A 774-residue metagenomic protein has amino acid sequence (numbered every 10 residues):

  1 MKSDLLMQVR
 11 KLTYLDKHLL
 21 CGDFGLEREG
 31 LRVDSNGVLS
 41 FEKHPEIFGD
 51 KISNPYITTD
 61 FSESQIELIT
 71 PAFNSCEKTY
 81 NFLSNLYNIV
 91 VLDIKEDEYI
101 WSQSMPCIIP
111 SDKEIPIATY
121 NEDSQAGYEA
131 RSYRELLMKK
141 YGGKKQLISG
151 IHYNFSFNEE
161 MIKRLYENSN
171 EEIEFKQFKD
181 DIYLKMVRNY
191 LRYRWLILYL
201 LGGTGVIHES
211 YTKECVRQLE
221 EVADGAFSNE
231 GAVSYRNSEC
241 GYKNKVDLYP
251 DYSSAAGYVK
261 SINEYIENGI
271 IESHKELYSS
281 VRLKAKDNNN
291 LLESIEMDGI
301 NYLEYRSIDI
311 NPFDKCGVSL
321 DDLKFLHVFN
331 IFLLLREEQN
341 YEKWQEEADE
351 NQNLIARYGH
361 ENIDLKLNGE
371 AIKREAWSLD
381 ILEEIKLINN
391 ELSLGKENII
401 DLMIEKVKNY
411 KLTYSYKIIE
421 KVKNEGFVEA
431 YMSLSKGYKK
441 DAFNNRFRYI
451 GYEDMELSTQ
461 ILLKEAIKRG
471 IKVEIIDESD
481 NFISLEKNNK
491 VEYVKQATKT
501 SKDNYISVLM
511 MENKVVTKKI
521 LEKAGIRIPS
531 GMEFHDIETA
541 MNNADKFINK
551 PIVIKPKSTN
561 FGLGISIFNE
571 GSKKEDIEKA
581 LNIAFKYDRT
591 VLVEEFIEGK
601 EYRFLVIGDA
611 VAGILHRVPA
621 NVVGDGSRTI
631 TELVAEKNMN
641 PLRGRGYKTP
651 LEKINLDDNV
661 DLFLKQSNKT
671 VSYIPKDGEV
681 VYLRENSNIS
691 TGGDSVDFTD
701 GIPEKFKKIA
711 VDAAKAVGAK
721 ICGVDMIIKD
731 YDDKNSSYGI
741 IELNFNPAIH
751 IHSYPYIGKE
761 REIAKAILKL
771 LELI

Functional and structural regions predicted by a protein language model:
M1-M138, K145-S149, F178, K185: Terminal catalytic/cofactor-binding subdomain
M1-V38, E42-D60, N353-L457, I461-K468 (+1 more regions): Sequence termini and other peripheral, non-core segments
K11-T13, E122, G127-G143, L147 (+4 more regions): Loop-rich catalytic cores of soluble enzymes, especially ATP-dependent carboxylate-amine ligases and other
I100-M105, E346-A348, V591-E595, A719-D732: A short glycine-rich, hydrophobically flanked beta-strand micro-motif that places a catalytic Asp/Glu for divalent metal
E267-V281, L326-F329, L333, I583 (+2 more regions): A long amphipathic alpha-helix within ATP-dependent nucleotide-binding catalytic cores
N444-E512, V516-K519, E538: ATP-binding N-terminal substructure of ATP-dependent carboxylate-amine bond-forming enzymes
E453, N688-K705, K715-A716, I728-I774: C-terminal active-site "lid" helix and adjoining low-complexity regulatory extension at the edge of ATP-using catalytic
S484, Y493-K499, D503-I654, P703-E704: Active-site nucleotide/adenylate-binding loops and adjacent lid/helix of ATP-dependent enzymes
